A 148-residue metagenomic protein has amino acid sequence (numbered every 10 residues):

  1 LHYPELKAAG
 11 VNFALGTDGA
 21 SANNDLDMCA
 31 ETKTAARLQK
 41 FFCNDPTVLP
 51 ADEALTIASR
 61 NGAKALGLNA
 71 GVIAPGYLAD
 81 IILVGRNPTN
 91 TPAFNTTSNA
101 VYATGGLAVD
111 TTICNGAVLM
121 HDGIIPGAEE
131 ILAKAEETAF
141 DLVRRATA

Functional and structural regions predicted by a protein language model:
L1-P4, T97: Charged helix-capping and loop-helix junction motifs
P4-P88, A103-T104, A117: His/Asp/Glu-enriched, well-ordered alpha-helical/loop segment that forms or immediately abuts the divalent-metal
T56-A148: Active-site microenvironment of metallo-dependent hydrolases
